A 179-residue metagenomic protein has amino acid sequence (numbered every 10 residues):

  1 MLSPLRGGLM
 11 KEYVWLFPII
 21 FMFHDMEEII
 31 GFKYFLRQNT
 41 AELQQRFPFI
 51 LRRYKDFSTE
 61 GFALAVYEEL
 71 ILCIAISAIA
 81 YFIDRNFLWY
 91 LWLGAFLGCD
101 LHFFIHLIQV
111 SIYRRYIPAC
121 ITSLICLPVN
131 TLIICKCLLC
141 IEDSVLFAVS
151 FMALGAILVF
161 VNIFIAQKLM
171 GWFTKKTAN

Functional and structural regions predicted by a protein language model:
P4-P18, A78-Y90, V129-A148: Helix-coil boundary and interhelical linker segments in multi-pass alpha-helical membrane proteins
L9-K33: N-terminal signal-anchor transmembrane alpha helix
M22-I30, C99-V110, A156-G171: Transmembrane alpha-helical segments that form the membrane-embedded catalytic/substrate-channel core of multi-pass
I29-D56, L169-N179: Cytosolic, membrane-interface loops and tails of multi-pass inner-membrane proteins
F49-E68, Q109-Y113: Membrane interfacial helix-start motif at the N-side
F62-Y81, I125-T131: Core segments of transmembrane alpha-helices that mediate helix-helix packing or line hydrophobic substrate/ligand
L97-H106, I117-C137, L158: Hydrophobic alpha-helical membrane segments
T131-N179: Terminal transmembrane helical module of multi-pass membrane proteins
